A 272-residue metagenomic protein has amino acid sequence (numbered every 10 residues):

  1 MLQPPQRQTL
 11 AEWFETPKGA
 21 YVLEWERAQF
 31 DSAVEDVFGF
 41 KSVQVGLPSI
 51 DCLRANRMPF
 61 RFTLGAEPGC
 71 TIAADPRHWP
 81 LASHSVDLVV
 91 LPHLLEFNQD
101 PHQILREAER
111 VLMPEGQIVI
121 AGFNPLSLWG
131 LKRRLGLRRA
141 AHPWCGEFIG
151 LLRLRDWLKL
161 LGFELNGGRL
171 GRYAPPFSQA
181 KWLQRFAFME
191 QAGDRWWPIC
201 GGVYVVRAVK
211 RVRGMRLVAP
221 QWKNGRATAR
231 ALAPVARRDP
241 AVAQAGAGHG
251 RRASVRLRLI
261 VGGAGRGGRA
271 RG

Functional and structural regions predicted by a protein language model:
A28, S32-W79: Class I SAM-dependent methyltransferase SAM/SAH-binding core
R77-V89: A short acidic, Gly/Pro-enriched loop at the edge of an enzyme's catalytic core that lines a small-molecule cofactor
D87-H102: A short SAM/SAH-binding and catalytic strip from SAM-dependent methyltransferases
H102-Q117: A short glycine-rich, Lys/Arg-flanked "PGG" loop and its adjoining helix->strand segment in the class I
Q117-C145: Conserved class I S-adenosyl-L-methionine
L135, C145-G168: Short alpha-helix
L165-E190, I199-C200: Conserved catalytic loop of SAM-dependent methyltransferase domains
F188-G272: C-terminal lobe and adjacent flexible extensions of AdoMet/dcAdoMet transferase-like proteins
